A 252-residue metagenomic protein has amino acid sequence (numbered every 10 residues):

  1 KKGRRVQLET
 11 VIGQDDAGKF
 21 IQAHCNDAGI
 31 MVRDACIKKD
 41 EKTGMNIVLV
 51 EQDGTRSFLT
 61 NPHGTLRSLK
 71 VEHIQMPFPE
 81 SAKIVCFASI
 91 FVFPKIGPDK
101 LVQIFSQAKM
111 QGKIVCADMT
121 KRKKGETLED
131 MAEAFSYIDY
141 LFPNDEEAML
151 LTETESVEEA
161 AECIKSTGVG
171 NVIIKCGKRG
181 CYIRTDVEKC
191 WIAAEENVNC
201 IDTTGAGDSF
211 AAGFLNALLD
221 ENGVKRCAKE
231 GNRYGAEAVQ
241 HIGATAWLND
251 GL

Functional and structural regions predicted by a protein language model:
K1-R5, V50-E51, A217-D220: Alpha-helix C-terminal capping segments
K2, K19-I37, V50-Y140, D145-C190: Ribokinase/PfkB-type carbohydrate-kinase core domain
V11-G13: Alpha-helical transmembrane segments within multi-pass membrane transporters and channels
D15, D145-E146, D208: Alpha-helix N-cap/helix-start capping motif
K39-E41: Short, glycine-/polar-rich solvent-exposed loops and beta-turns at beta-strand/coil boundaries
S106-Q107, K124, V157-L252: Conserved phosphate-binding/catalytic region of the ribokinase-like
